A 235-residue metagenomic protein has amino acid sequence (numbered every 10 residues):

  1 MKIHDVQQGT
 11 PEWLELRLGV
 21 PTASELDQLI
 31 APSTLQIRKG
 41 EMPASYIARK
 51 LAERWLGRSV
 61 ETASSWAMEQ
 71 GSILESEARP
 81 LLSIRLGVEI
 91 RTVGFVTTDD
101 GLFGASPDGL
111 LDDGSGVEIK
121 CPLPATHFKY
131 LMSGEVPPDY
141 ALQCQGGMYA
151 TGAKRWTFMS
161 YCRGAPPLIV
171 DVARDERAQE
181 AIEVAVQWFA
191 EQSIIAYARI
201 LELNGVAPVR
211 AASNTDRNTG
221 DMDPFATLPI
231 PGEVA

Functional and structural regions predicted by a protein language model:
M1-I73, A207-A235: Charged, glycine-rich intrinsically disordered N-terminal tails and low-complexity linkers that flank
L14, L35, K39, P43 (+8 more regions): Short, flexible coil/linker segments at or flanking structured domains
L29-P32, R79, P122, G147: Short amphipathic alpha-helical "recognition" segments used for binding
A52-E53, S83, M148: Residue-level preference for well-ordered alpha-helical positions
M68-I90: Acidic-basic catalytic patches of nuclease active cores, encompassing PD-(D/E)XK and other metal-cofactor nuclease
L86-P107, L111-R199: Nucleic-acid nuclease catalytic cores
Q192-N214: Charged phosphate-binding loop/patch that engages nucleotide di/tri-phosphates or the phosphate backbone of nucleic
